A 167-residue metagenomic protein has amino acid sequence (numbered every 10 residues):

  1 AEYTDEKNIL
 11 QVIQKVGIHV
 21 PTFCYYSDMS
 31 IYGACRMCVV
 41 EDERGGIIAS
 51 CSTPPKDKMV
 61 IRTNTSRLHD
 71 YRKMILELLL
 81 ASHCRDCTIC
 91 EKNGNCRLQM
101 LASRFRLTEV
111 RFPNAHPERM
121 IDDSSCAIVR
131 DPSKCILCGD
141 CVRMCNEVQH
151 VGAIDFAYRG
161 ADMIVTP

Functional and structural regions predicted by a protein language model:
A1-K7: Short, contiguous acidic and Ser/Thr-rich linear segments
E2, S27-D28, K134: Alpha-helix N-cap/helix-initiation motif
Y3, Y32, H69: Loop/helix-junction capping segments adjacent to catalytic residues or to phosphate/diphosphate-binding pockets
E6, Y25-S27, P54, N64: Acidic/polar N-terminal loop/beta-strand segments that form early-domain functional surfaces
K7-L10, S133: Residues in well-ordered alpha-helical elements
I9-E43: A basic, amphipathic helix-loop patch mediating RNA/tRNA/ribosome contacts
R36-P167: Fe-S ferredoxin-like electron-transfer domains and their immediately adjacent linker/connector regions across
